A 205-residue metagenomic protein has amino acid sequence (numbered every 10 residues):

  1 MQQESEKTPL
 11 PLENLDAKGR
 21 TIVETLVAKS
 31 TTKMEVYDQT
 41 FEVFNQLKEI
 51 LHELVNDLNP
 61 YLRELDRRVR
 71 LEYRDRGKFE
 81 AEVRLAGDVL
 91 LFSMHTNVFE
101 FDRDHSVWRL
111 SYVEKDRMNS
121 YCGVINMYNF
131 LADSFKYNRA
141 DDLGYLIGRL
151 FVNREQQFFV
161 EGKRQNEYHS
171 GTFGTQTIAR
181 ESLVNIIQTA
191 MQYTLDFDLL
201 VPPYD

Functional and structural regions predicted by a protein language model:
Q2-V23: Acidic, low-complexity proline/glycine-rich segments
E6, T31, N166-S170: General secondary-structure edge motif
P11, V36, T40-F44, T175 (+1 more regions): Generic alpha-helical structural element
R20-L71: Contiguous, amphipathic alpha-helical segments that mediate oligomerization or scaffolding in large protein assemblies
N56-R67, S93-M94, F101-R103, L199-P203: Short, solvent-exposed secondary-structure capping/transition elements
L71-E167: Hydrophobic-cavity lipid-handling domains and compact docking modules
L146-D205: Glycine-rich, aromatic-bearing surface loops/beta-hairpins
